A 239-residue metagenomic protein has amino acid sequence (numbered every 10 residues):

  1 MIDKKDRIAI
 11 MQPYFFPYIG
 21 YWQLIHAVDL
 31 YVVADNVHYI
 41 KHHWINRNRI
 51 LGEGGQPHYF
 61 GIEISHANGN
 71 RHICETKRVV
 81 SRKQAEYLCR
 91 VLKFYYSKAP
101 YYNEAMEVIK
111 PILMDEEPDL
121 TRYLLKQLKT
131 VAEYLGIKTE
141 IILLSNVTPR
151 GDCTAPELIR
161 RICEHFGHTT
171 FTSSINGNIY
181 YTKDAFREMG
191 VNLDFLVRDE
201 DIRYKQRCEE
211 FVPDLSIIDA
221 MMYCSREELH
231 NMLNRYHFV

Functional and structural regions predicted by a protein language model:
M1-V239: Residues lining hydrophobic/aromatic ligand-binding pockets adjacent to catalytic sites
